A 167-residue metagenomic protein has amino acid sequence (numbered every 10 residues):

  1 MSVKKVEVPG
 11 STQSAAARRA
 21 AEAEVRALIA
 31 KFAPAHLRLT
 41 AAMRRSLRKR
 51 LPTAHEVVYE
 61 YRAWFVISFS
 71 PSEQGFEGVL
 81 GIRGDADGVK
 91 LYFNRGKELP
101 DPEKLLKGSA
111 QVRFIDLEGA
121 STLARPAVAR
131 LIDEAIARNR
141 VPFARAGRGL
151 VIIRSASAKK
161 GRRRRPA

Functional and structural regions predicted by a protein language model:
M1-A167: Charge-dense, helix-prone N-terminal extensions
